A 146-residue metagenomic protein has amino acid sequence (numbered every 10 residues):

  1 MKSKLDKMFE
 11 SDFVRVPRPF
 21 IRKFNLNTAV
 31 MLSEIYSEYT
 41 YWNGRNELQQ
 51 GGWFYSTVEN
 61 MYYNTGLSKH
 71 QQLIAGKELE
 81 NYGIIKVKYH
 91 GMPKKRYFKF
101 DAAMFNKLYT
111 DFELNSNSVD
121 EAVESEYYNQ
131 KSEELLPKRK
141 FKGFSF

Functional and structural regions predicted by a protein language model:
M1-L5, D101-F146: Charged low-complexity intrinsically disordered patches
M1-Y63, L73, K77-Y82: Short recognition helix of helix-turn-helix/winged-helix DNA-binding domains
F13-R15, K86, S118, A122: Detector for intrinsically disordered, low-structure N-terminal pre-sequences
T57-E59, H90-F112: Short, cationic-aromatic polyanion-contact patches
H70: Aromatic- and glycine-enriched glycan-recognition loops and surfaces that form the carbohydrate-binding subsites
L73-K77, I85, K95-F100: Chromatin/DNA-recognition segments of nuclear transcriptional regulators
E80-H90: A short, conserved structural fragment
